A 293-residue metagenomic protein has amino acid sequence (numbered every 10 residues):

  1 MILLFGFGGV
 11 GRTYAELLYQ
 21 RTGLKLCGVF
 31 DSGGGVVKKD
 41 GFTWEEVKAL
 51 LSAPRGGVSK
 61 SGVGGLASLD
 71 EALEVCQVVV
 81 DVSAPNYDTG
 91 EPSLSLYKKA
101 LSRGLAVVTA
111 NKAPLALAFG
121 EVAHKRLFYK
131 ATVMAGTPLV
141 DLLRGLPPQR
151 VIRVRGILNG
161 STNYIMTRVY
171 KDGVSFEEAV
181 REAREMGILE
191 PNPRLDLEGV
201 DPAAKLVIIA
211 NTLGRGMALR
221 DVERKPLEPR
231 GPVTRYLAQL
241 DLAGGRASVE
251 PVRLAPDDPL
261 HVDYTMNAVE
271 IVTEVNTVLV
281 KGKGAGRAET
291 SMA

Functional and structural regions predicted by a protein language model:
M1-R103: N-terminal glycine-/serine-/threonine-rich beta1-alpha1-beta2 phosphate-ribose binding loop of Rossmann-like
F5, G9, T13, F42 (+10 more regions): Conserved active-site and cofactor/substrate-binding residues in soluble primary-metabolism enzymes
F5, L143-A204, I209: Conserved anion/nucleotide-ligand pocket segment
V29, V78-D81, V108-A110, L127-A131 (+2 more regions): General beta-strand structural signal in soluble alpha/beta enzymes
G33, L242-G244, V272-N276: Short acidic-glycine loop/turn motifs at beta-strand connectors
P85-R103, V108-L143: Rossmann-fold NAD(P)-binding glycine/threonine-rich loop
R153-L158, M166, E182, S248-A293: Catalytic, metal-anchored helix/loop core of enzyme active sites in primary metabolism
V180-A268: Substrate-binding/catalytic subdomain of NAD(P)-dependent oxidoreductase enzymes
